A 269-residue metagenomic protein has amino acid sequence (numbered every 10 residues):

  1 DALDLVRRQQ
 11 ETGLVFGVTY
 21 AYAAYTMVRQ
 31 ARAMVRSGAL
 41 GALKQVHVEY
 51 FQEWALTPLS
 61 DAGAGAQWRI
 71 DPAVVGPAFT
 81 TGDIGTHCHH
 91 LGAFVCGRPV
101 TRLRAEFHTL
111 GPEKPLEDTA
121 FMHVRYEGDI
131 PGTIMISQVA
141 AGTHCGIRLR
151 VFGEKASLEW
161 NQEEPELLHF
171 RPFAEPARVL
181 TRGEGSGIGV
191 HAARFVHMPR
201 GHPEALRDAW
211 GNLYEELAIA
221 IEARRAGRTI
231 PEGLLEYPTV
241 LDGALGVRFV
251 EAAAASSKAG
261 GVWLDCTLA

Functional and structural regions predicted by a protein language model:
A2, V28, C88-H89, Y214-A218 (+1 more regions): A general structural signal for well-ordered alpha-helical segments in protein cores
D4-R7, A33: Alpha-helical scaffolding segments of alpha/beta enzyme cores, especially the outer helices of TIM-barrel or partial
V6, E11, N161, E215-A269: C-terminal helix-rich "cap/oligomerization" subdomain common to oxidoreductases
E11-G17, Y22-K114, F121, L168 (+1 more regions): Predominantly a Rossmann-like dinucleotide-binding segment in NAD(P)-dependent oxidoreductases
A23, V139, L245: Glycine-/small-residue-rich active-site loops that bind phosphorylated ligands and cofactors
G65, F94, F121, Y126 (+1 more regions): C-terminal glycine/acidic-rich active-site capping loop/insertion
G82-G85, R207, Y237-G243: Conserved loop-to-helix N-cap of the C-terminal "lid" that shapes the substrate pocket in Rossmann-like
H87-L103, H108-S157, Q162-E166: Glycine-rich, aromatic-lined ligand/substrate-binding cores of catalytic and carbohydrate-binding domains
